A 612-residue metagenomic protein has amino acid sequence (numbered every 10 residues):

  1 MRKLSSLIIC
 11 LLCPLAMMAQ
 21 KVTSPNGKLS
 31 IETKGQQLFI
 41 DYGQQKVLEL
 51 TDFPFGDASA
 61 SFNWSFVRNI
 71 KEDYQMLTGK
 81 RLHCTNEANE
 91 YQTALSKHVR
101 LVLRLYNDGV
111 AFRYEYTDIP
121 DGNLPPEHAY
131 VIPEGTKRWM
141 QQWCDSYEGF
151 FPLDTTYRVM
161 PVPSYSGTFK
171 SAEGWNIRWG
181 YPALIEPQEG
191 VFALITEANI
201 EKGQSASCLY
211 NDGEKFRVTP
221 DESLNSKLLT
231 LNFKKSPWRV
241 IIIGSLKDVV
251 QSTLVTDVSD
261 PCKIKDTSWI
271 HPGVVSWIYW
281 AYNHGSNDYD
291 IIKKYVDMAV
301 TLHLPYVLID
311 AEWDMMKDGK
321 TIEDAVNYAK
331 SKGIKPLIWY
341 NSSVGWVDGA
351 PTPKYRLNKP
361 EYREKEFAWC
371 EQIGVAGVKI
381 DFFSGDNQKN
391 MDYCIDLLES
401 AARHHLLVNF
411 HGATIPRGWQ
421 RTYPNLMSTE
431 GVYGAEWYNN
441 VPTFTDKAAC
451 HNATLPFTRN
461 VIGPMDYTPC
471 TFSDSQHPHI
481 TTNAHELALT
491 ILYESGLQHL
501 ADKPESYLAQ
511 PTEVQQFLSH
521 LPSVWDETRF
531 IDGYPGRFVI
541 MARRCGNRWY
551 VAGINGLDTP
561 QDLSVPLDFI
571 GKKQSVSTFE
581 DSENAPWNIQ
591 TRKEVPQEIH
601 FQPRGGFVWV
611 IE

Functional and structural regions predicted by a protein language model:
M1-K21: Bacterial Sec-dependent N-terminal signal peptides
K21-V255, A585-P586: N-terminal accessory beta-strand-rich subdomains and adjacent acidic, glycine-rich linkers that precede catalytic cores
D41, D558-E583: Beta-strand-rich binding/interaction modules
L231-Y306: An acidic-aromatic substrate-binding cleft motif
D310-T482: Aromatic- and carboxylate-enriched substrate-binding clefts and catalytic-loop regions of carbohydrate-active enzymes
A484-F530: Catalytic cores of secreted or luminal carbohydrate-active enzymes
Y534-I570, V608-V610: Carbohydrate-binding surface patches
T591-E612: C-terminal beta-strand-rich structural cap/linker in extracellular carbohydrate-active enzymes
